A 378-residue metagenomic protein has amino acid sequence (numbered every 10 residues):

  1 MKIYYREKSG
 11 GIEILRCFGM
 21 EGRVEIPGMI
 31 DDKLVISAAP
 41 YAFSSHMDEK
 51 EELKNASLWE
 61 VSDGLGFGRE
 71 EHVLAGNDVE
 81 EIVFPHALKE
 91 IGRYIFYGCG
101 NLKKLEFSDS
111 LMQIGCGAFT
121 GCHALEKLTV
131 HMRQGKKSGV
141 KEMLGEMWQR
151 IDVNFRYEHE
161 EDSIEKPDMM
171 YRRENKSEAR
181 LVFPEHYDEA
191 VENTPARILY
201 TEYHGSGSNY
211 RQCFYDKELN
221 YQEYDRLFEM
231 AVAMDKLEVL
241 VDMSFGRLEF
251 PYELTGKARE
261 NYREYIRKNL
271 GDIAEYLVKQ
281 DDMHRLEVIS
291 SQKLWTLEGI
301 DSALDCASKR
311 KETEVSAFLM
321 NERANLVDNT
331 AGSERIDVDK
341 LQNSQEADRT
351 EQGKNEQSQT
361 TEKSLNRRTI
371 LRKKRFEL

Functional and structural regions predicted by a protein language model:
M1-G11, F18-I36, D48-E90, G100-Q113 (+7 more regions): Structural signature of tandem-repeat unit edges
M1-R6, E13-G19, A39-F43, E253-R259 (+2 more regions): Surface-exposed repetitive/solenoidal architectures
A42, H72, Y94-I95, G117-A118 (+1 more regions): C-terminal per-repeat helix/turn "cap" of leucine-rich repeat
R93, D281-S290, E312-N321: Ankyrin repeat structural motif
R150-V153, E174-K176, A324-L378: Long, helix-rich interaction regions
G256-E260, V288-W295, A317-L326: Ankyrin repeat domain, specifically the short helix-to-loop turn at the C-terminus of the second helix of each repeat
